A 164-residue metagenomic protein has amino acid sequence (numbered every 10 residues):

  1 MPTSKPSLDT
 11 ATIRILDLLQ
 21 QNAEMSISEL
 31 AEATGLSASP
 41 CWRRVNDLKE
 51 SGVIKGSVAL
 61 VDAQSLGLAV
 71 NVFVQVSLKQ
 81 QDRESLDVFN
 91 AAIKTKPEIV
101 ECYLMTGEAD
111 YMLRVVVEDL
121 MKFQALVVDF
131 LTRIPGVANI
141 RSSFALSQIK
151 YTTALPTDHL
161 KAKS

Functional and structural regions predicted by a protein language model:
M1-S164: A compositional/biophysical signature of low hydrophobicity enriched in polar/charged and small residues
